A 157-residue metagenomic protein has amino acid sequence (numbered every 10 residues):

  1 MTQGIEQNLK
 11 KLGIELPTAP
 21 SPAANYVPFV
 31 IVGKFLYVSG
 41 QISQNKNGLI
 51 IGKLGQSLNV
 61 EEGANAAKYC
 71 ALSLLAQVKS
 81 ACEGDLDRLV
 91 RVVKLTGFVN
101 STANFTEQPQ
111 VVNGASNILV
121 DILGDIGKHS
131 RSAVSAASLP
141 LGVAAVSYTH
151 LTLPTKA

Functional and structural regions predicted by a protein language model:
M1-A19: Basic, amphipathic N-terminal segments that precede the first structured/catalytic domain
P28-E61: RNase H-like nuclease fold core
A66-C82, A115-I118: Short, well-ordered amphipathic alpha-helical segments that serve as non-catalytic structural scaffolds within diverse
A81-L89: Phosphate/pyrophosphate-binding loops at sites that engage ATP/ADP/AMP, CoA/4′-phosphopantetheine, polyphosphate
K94-N100: Short glycine-rich or small-residue beta-strand-to-loop segments that form or flank ligand, phosphate, metal/Fe-S
P109-A145: Short, conserved loop-to-beta-strand elements that form functional interface hotspots
T149-T155: Conserved small/polar residues in nucleotide/adenosyl-binding loops
